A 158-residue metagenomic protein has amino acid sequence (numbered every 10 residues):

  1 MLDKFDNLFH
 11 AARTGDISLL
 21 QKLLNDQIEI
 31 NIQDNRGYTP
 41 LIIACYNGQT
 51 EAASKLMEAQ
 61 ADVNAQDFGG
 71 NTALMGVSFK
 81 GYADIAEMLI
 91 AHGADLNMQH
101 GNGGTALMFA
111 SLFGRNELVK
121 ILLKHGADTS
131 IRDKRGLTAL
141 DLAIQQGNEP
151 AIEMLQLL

Functional and structural regions predicted by a protein language model:
M1-H10, T14, H92, H125-D128 (+2 more regions): Ankyrin-repeat-protein effector appendages
L19, E51-A52, D84-I85, E117-L118 (+1 more regions): Conserved ankyrin/ankyrin-like repeat signature
